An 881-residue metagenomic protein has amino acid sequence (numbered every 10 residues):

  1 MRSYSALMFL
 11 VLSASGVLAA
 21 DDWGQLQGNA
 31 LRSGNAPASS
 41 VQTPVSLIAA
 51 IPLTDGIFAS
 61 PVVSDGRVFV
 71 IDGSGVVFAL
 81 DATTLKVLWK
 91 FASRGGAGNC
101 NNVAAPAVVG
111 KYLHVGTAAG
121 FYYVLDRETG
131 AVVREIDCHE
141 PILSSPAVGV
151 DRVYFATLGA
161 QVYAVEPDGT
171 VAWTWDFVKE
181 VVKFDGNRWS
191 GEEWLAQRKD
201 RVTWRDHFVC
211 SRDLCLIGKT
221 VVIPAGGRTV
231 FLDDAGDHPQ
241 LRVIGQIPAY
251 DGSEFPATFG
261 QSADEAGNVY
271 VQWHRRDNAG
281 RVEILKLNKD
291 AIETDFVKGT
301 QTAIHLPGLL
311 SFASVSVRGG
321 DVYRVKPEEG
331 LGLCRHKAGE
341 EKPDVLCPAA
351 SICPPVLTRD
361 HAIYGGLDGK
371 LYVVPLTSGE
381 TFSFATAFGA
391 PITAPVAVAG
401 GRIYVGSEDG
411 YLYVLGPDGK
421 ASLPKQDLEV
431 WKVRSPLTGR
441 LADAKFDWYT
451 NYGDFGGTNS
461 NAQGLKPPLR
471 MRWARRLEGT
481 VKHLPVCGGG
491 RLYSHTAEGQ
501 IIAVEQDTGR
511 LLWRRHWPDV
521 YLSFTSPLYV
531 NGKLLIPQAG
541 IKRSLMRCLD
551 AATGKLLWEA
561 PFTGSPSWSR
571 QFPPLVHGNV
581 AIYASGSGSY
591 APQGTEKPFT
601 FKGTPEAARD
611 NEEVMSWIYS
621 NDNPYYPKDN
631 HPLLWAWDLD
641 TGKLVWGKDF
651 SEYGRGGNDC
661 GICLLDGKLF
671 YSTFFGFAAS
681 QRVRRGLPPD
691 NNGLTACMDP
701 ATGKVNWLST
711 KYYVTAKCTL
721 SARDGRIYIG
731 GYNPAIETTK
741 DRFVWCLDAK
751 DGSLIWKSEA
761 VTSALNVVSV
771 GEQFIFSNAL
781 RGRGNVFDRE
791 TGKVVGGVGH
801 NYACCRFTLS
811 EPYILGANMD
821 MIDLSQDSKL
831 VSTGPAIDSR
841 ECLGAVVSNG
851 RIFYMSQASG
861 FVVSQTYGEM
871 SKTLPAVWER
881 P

Functional and structural regions predicted by a protein language model:
A20-L47, G186-R188, L437-M471: Blade/loop signatures of beta-propeller domains
A30, A49-V62, V87-V109, V132-G149 (+28 more regions): Extracytoplasmic beta-rich repeat domains
R67-V70, F78, Y112-V115, Y123 (+17 more regions): Conserved beta-propeller blade signature
F78, Y123, Y163, V230 (+12 more regions): WD40 beta-propeller blade core
D81-L85, D126-G130, E166-T170, D233-D237 (+12 more regions): Short loop/turn segments that connect beta-strands within beta-propeller blades
V282-N288, M546-G554, T600-A608, P624 (+4 more regions): Beta-propeller blade signature
A387-P436, A836-V877, P881: Blade-level signature of beta-propeller repeat domains, shared across WD40, Kelch, NHL, RCC1 and BNR/Asp-box propellers
